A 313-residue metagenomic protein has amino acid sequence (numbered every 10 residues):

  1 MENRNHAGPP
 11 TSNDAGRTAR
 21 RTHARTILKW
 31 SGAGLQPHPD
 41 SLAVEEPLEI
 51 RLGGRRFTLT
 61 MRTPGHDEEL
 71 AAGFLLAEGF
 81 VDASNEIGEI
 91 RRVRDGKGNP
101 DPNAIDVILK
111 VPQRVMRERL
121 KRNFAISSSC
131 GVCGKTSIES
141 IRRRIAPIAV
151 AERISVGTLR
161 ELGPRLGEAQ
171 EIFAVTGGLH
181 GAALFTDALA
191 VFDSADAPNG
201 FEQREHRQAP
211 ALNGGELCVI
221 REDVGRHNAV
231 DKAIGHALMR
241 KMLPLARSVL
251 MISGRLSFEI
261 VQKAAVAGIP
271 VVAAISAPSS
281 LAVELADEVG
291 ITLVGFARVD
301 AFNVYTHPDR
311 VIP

Functional and structural regions predicted by a protein language model:
E2-G181, F185-S194, N199, H206 (+2 more regions): Intrinsically disordered, low-complexity regions enriched in acidic/Ser/Thr/Pro/Gln residues
R226-P313: Feature captures the catalytic cores and cofactor-binding loops of soluble hydro-lyases/lyases that act on carboxylate
